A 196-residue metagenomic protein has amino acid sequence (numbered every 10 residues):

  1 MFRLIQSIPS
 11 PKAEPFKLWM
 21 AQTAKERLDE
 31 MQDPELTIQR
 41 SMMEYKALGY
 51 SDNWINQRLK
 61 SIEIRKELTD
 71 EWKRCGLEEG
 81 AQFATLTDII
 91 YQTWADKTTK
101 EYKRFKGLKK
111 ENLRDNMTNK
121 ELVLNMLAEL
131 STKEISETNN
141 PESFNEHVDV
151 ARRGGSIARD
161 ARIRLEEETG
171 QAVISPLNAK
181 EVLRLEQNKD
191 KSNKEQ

Functional and structural regions predicted by a protein language model:
M1, Q6-Q196: Positively charged, phosphate-engaging catalytic surfaces used for nucleic-acid and nucleotide handling
